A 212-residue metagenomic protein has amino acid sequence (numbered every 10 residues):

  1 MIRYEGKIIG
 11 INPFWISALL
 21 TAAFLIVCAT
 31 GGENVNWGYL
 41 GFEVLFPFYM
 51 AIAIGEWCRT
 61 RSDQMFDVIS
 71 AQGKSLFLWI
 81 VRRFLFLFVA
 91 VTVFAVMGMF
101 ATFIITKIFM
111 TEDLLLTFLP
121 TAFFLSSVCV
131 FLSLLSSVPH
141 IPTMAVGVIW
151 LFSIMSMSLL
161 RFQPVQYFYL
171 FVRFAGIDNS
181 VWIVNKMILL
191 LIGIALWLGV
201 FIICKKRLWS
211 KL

Functional and structural regions predicted by a protein language model:
M1-S17, W209-S210: Aromatic- and glycine-rich beta-strand/loop motifs that create alpha-glucan
A22-A29, T92-F100, G147-S158: Aromatic-anchored segments of alpha-helical transmembrane domains
V27-Y39: Short, hydrophobic transmembrane alpha-helix segments
G38-R61: Long, hydrophobic alpha-helical segments
G55-V89: Helix-loop-helix units of permease transmembrane domains in multi-pass membrane transporters, especially ABC
L76, V81-F109: Hydrophobic alpha-helical transmembrane segments that constitute the membrane-spanning cores of multi-pass membrane
D113-P139, I192-L198: Hydrophobic alpha-helical transmembrane segments of polytopic membrane proteins
P142-L212: Terminal transmembrane helical anchor/hairpin motif
